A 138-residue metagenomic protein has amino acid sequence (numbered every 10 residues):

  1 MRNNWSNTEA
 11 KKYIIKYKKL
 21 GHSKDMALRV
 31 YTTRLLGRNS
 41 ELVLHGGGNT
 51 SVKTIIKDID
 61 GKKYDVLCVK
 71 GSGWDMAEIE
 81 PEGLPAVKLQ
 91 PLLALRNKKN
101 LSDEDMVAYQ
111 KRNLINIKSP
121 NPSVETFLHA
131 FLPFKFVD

Functional and structural regions predicted by a protein language model:
M1-L28, F131: Flexible inter-domain linker/hinge segments
G21-L114, P122-K135: N-terminal low-complexity or amphipathic/hydrophobic leaders
S119: Catalytic cores of glycan-processing enzymes that make or break glycosidic bonds
D138: Conserved nucleotide-sugar donor-interacting segment of glycosyltransferase catalytic cores, predominantly GT-B
